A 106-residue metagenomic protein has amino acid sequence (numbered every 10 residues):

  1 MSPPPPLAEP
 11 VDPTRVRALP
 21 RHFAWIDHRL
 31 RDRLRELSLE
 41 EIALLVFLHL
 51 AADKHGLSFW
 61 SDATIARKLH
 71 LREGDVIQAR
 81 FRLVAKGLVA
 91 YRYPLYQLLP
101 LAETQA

Functional and structural regions predicted by a protein language model:
M1-S58, A63, R67: Short recognition helix of helix-turn-helix/winged-helix DNA-binding domains
L34, L39-E40, A51-Q105: Winged helix-turn-helix DNA-binding recognition segment
